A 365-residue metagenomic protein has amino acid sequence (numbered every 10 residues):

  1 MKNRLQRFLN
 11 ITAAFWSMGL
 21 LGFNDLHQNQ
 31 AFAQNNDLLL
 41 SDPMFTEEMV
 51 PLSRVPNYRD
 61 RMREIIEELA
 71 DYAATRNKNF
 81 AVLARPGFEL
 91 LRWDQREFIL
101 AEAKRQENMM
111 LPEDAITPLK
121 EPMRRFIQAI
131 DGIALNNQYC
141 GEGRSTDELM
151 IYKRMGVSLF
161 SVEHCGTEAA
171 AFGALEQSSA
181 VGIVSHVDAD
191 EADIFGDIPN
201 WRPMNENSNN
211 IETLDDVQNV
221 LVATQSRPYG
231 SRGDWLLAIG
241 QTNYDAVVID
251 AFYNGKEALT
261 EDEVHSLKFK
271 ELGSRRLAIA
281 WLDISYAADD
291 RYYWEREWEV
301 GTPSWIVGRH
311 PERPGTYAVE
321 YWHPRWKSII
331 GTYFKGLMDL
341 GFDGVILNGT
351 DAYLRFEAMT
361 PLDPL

Functional and structural regions predicted by a protein language model:
K2-T12: Bacterial N-terminal signal peptides that target proteins for export
N10-I11, Q28-Q30: Short, intrinsically disordered, low-complexity terminal segments
A13-S17: Hydrophobic helical h-region of N-terminal Sec-dependent signal peptides in bacterial secretory/periplasmic proteins
M18-Q28: C-terminal segment of classical bacterial N-terminal signal peptides
F32-L365: Glycan-processing catalytic domains of CAZymes
